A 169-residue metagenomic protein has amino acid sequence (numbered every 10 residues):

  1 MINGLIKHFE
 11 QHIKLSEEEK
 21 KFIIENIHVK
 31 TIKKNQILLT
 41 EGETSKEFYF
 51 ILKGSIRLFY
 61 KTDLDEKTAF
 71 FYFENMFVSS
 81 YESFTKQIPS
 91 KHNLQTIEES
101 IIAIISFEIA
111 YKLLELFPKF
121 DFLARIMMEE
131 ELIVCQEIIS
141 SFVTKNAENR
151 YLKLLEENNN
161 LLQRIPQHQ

Functional and structural regions predicted by a protein language model:
M1-H28, S83: Cyclic nucleotide-binding regulatory module and flanking cytosolic helices
H28, I37, S55-Y60, I101-I102: Short beta-strand segments in beta-sandwich/barrel cores
N35, K46, F50-R57, N75: Glycine- and acidic-residue-biased ligand/ion/polar-headgroup-sensing regions
L38-E43: Short phosphate-coordinating micro-motif centered on Lys-Gly-acidic
K67-E129: Cyclic-nucleotide recognition modules
K145-Q169: Phosphate-/nucleic-acid-contacting segments
